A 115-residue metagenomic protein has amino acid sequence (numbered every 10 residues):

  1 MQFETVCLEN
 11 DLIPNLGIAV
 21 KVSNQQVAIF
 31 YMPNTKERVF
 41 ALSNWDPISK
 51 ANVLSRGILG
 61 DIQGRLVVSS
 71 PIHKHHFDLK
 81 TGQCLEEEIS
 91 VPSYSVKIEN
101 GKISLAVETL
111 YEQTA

Functional and structural regions predicted by a protein language model:
M1-R65, P92-A115: N-terminal pre-ligand scaffold of iron-sulfur
R56-L85, I89: Mid-chain, well-packed structural core segment of small domains
